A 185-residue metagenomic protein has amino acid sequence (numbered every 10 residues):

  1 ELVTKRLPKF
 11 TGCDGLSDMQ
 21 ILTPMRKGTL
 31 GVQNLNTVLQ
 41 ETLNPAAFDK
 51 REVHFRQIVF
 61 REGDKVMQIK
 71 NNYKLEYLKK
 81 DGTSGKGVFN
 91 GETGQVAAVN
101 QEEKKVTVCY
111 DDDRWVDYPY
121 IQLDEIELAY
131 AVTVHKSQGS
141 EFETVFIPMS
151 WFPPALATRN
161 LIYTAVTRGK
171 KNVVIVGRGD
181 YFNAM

Functional and structural regions predicted by a protein language model:
E1-G87, A97: Conserved helicase motor core of P-loop NTPases
N90-M185: C-terminal accessory regions
